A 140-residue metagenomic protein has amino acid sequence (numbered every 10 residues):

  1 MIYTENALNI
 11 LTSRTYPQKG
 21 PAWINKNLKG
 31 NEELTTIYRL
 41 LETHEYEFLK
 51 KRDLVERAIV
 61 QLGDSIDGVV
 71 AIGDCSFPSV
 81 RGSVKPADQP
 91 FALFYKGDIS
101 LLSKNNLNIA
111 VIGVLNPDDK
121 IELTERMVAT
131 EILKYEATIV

Functional and structural regions predicted by a protein language model:
M1-M127: Short, positively charged patches
M127-K134: Catalytic-core regions built around general acid/base machinery
A137-V140: A short, small-residue-rich loop immediately preceding and capping a beta-strand
